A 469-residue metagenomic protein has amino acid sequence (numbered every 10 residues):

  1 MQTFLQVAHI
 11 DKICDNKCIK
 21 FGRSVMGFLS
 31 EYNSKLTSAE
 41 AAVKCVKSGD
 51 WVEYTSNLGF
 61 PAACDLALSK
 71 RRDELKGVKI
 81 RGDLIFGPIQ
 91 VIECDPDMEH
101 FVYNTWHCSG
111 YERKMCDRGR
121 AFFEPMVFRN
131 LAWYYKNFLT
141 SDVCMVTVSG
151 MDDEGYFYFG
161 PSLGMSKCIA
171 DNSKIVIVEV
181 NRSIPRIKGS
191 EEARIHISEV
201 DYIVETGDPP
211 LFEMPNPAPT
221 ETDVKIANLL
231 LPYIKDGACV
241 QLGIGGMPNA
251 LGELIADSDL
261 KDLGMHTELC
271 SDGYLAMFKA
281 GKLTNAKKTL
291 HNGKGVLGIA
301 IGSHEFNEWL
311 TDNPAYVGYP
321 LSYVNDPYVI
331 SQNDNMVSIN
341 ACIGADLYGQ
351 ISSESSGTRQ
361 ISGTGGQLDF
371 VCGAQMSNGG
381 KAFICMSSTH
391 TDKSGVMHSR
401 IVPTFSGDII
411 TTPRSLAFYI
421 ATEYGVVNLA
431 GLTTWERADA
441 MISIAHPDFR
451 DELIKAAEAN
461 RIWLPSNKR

Functional and structural regions predicted by a protein language model:
D15-N16, F21-R469: Conserved alpha/beta enzyme-core scaffold
